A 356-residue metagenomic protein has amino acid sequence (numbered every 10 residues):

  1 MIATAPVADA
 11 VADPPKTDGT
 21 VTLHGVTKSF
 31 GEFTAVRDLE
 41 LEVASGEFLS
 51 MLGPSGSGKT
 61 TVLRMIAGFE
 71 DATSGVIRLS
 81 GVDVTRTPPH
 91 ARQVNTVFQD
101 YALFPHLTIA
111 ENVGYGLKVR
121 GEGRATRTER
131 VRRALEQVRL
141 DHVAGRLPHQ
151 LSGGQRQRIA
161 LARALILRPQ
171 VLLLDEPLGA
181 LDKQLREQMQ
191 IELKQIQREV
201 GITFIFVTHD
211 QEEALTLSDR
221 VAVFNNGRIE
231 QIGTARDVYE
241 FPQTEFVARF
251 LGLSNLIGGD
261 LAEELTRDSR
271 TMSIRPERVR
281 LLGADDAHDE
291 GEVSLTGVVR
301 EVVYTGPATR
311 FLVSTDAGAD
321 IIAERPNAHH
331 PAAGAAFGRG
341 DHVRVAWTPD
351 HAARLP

Functional and structural regions predicted by a protein language model:
I2-A8, S254, E264-P356: Non-catalytic connector elements of ABC transporters
L39-S50, F104: Pre-Walker A (P-loop) beta-loop-beta motif of ABC nucleotide-binding domains
F48, T87-N95, Q99-F246: ABC ATPase nucleotide-binding domains
L52-P54: The feature captures the beta-strand-to-loop junction immediately N-terminal to the Walker
A67: Helix-to-loop junction immediately C-terminal to a conserved catalytic motif
G75-D83: Conserved ABC transporter NBD signature motif
